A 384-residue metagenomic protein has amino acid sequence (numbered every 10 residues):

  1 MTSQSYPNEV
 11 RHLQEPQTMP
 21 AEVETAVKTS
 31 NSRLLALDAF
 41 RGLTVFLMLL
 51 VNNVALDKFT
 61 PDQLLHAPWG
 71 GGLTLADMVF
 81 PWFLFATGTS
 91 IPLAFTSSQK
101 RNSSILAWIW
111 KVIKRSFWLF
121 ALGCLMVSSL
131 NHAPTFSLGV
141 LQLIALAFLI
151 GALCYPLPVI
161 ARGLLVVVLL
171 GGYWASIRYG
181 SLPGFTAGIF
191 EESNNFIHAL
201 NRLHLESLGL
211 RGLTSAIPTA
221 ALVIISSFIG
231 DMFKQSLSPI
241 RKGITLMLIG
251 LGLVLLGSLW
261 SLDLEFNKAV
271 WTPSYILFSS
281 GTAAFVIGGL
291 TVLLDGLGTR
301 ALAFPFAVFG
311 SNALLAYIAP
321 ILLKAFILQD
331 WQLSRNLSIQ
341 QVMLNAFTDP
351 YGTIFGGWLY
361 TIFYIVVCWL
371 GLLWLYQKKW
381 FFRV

Functional and structural regions predicted by a protein language model:
T2-Y6, L323-K324, L328-V384: C-terminal "closing" transmembrane helix and its immediate cytosolic amphipathic cap in multi-pass membrane proteins
T18-K100, S104, A313, A319-P320 (+2 more regions): N-terminal signal-anchor module of multipass membrane proteins
S30-A39, T44, I244-G252, P273 (+2 more regions): Functional transmembrane helices that form membrane-embedded active or gating regions
V45-F59, C124-L130, S176-G180: Alpha-helical transmembrane segments of multi-pass membrane proteins
L73, D77-F80, G209-T219, N267-A284 (+2 more regions): Membrane-interface transmembrane-helix boundary segments in multi-pass integral membrane proteins
S97-I150: Membrane-interface helix-loop-helix modules in multi-pass inner-membrane proteins
S128-L138, G209-L210, D263-W271: Membrane-interface helix caps and helix-loop-helix hairpins in membrane proteins
V159-S227: Long hydrophobic alpha-helical segments that form multi-pass transmembrane helix bundles in integral membrane proteins
